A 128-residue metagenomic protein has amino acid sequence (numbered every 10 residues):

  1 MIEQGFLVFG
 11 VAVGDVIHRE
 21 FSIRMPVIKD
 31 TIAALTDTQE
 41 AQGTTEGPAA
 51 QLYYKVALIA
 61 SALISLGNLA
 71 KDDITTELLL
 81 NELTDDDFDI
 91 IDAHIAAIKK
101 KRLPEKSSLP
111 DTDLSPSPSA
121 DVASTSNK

Functional and structural regions predicted by a protein language model:
M1-K128: Short, surface-exposed, charged amphipathic helix/loop patches that serve as local interaction elements
